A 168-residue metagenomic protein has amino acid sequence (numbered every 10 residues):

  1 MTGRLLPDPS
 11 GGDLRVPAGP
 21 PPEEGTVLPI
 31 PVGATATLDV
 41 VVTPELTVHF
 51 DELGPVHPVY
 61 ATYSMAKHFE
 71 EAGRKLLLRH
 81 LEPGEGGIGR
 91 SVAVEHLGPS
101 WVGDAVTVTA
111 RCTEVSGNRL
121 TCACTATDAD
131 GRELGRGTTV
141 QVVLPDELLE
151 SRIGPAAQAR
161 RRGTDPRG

Functional and structural regions predicted by a protein language model:
M1-V40: N-terminal leader/capping segments at the start of a protein or of a new domain
E24-T62: Catalytic strand-loop segment that frames the active site of acyl-thioester-processing enzymes
A34-L38, I88-V92, D104-V108, N118-L120 (+1 more regions): A generic structural signal for short beta-strands and their flanking turns/coil linkers
T37-T43, E95, V140-V142: Generic structural detector for well-ordered beta-strands
M65: Hydrophobic (often cysteine-bearing) scaffold residues that line and stabilize catalytic clefts of nucleotide/cofactor
G73-T107: Hydrophobic beta-strand-centered segment that forms part of the acyl-chain substrate-binding groove
W101-V102, R111-G168: HotDog/MaoC-like acyl-thioester-processing domains
